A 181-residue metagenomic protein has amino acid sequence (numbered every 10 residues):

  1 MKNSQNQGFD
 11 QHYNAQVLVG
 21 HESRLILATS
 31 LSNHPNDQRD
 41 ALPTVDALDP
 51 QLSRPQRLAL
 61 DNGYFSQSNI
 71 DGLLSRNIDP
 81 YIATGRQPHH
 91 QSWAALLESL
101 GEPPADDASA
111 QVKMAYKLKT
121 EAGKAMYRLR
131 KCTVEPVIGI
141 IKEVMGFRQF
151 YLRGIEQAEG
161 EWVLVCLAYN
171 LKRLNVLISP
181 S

Functional and structural regions predicted by a protein language model:
M1-S181: Anion-binding and metal-coordination hotspots
